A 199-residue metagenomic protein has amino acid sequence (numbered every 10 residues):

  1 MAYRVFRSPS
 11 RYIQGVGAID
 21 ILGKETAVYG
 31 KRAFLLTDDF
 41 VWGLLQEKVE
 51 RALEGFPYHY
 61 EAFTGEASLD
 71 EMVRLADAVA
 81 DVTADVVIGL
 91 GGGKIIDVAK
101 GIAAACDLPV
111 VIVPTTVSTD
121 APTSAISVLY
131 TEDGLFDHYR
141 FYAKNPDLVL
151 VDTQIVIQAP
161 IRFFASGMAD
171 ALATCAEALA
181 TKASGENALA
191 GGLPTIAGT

Functional and structural regions predicted by a protein language model:
M1-D85: ATP/NTP phosphate-donor binding region
A2-R4, I102, H138-F141: Short secondary-structure boundary/capping segments
S10, C106-G198: A glycine/threonine-rich phosphate-anchoring loop and its flanking beta-alpha core in nucleotide/phosphate-binding
G15, G93, L172: Short, conserved catalytic/metal-binding motifs centered on acidic residues
I21-E25, K48, R74, A78 (+3 more regions): Alpha-helical scaffold segments in soluble metabolic enzymes
F34-L36, I88-L90, L150: Structural motif
L45-E47, D97-K100, P122-T123, P160: Short glycine-/acidic-enriched loop or helix-start segments at secondary-structure transitions that form or flank
V79-I102, C106-V117: A short, small-residue-rich loop immediately preceding and capping a beta-strand
